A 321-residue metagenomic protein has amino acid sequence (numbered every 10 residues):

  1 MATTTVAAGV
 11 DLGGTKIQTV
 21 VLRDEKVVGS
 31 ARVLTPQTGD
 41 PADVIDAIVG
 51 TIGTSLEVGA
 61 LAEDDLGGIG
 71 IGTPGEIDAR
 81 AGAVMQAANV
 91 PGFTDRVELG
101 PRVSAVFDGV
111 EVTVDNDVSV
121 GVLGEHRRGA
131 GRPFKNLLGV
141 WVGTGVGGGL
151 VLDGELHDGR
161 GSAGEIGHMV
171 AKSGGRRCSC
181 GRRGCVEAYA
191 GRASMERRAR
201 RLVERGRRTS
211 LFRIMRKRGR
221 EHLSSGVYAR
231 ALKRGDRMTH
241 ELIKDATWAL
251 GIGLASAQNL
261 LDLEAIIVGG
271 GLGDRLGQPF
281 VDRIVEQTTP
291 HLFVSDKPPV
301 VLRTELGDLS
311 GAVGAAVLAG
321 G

Functional and structural regions predicted by a protein language model:
M1-G68, D78-A83, V103-E111, G124-F134 (+1 more regions): ATP-binding/phosphotransfer module of carbohydrate and carboxylate kinases, centering on a glycine-rich
D11, G70-P74, D115, G139-G145 (+2 more regions): Short beta-strand segments
T15-K16, V120, T144-G147: Conserved A3 ("GATE") glycine/threonine-rich loop of ANL adenylate-forming enzymes
A31-V33, A88, R160: Short hydrophobic alpha-helix segments
G82-R96: A charged helix-plus-loop insertion that forms the helical arch/lid used to bind and gate nucleic-acid substrates
N89-G92, T113-S119, G139-V142, L302-L309: Active-site nucleophile and cofactor-binding loops and adjacent substrate-binding regions of central metabolic enzymes
A163-A171: Short, intrinsically disordered, charge-biased short linear motifs at domain edges
